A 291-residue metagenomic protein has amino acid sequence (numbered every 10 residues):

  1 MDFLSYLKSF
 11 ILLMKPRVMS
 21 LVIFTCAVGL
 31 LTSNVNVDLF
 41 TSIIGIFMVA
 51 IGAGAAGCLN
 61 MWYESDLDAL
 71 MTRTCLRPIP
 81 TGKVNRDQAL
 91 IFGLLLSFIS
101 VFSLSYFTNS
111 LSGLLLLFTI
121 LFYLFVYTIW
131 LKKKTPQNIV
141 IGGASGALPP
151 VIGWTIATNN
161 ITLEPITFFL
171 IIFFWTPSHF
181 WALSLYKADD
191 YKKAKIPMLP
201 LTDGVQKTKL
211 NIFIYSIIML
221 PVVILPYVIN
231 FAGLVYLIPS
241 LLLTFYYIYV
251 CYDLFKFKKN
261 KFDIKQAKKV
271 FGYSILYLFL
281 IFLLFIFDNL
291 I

Functional and structural regions predicted by a protein language model:
M1-D2, Y63-V84, W181-T208: Cytosolic, membrane-interface loops and tails of multi-pass inner-membrane proteins
L21-A27, R77-P80, V140-A157, Q206 (+1 more regions): Small-residue-rich segments of transmembrane alpha-helices in multi-pass membrane proteins, especially helix faces
F24-S65, R73, S97, V101-F102 (+2 more regions): Membrane-embedded alpha-helical segments that form the functional core of polytopic membrane enzymes, especially those
D66, F122-T135, F180, Y186 (+2 more regions): C-terminal ends of transmembrane helices
R73-L114, G204-V228: Multi-pass membrane catalytic core of lipid/isoprenoid biosynthesis enzymes
N85, Y249-L280: Interfacial loop-to-transmembrane junctions
R86-A157: Intramembrane alpha-helical segments
V151-I161, I218-P226, L276-I291: Hydrophobic alpha-helical transmembrane segments in multi-pass integral membrane proteins
